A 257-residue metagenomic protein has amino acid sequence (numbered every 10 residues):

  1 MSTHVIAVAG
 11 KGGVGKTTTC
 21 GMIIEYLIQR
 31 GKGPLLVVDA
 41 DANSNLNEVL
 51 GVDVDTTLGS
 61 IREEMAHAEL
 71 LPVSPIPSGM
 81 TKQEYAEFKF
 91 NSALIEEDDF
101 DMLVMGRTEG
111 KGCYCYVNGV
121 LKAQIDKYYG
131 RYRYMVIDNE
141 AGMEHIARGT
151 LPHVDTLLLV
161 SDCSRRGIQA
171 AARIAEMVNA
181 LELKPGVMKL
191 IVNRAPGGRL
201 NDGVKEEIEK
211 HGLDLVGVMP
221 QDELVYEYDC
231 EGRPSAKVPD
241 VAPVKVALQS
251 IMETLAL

Functional and structural regions predicted by a protein language model:
H4-A42: Walker A/P-loop phosphate-binding motif and the immediately C-terminal alpha-helix
V5, P34-L36, F100-M102, Y134-V136 (+1 more regions): Residue-level preference for the first positions of well-ordered beta-strands
Q29-E97: N-terminal phosphate/diphosphate-binding loop that engages ATP/GTP or pyrophosphate donors across diverse enzyme folds
A40-N43, R194-P196, D222: Residues in the short beta-alpha loop(s) of Rossmann-like NAD(P)-binding domains
T81-I137: Cytosolic-facing regulatory segments adjacent to core modules
Y116-V218, E227: Conserved catalytic-core segment of NTP-binding enzymes
E231-A242: C-terminal boundary of histidine-terminating zinc-finger modules
V246-L257: C-terminal alpha-helix
